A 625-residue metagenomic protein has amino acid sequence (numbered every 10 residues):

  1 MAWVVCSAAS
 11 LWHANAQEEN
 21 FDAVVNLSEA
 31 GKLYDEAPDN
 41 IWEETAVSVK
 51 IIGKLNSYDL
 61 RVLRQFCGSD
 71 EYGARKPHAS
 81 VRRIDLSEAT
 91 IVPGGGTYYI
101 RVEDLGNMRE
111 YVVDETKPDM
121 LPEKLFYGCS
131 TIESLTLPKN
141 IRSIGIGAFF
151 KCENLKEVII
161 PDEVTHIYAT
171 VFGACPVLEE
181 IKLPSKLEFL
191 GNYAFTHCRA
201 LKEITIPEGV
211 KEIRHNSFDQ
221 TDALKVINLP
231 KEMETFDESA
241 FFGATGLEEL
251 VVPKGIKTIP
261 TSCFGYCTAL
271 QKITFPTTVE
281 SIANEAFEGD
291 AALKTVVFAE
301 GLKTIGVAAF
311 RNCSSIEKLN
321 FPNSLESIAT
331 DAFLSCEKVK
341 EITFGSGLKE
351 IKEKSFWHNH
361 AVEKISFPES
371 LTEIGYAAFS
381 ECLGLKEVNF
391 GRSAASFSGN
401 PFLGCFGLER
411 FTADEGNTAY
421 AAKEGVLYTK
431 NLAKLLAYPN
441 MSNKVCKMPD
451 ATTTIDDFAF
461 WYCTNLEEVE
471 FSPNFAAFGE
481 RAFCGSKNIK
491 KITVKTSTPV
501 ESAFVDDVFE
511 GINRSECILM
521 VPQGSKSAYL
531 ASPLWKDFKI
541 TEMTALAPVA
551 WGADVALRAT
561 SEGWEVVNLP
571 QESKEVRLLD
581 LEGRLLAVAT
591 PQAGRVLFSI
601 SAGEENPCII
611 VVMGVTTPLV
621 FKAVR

Functional and structural regions predicted by a protein language model:
M1-E18: Bacterial Sec-dependent N-terminal signal peptides
A14-E36: Boundary/junction segments of secreted and surface-exposed precursor proteins
N15-D22, I540-A553: Low-complexity, Pro/Thr/Ser/Gly/Ala-rich linker/spacer regions in secreted, extracellular modular proteins
N20-S28, A46-L55, G73-G96, E103-D119 (+19 more regions): Structural signature of tandem-repeat unit edges
K32-W42, D59-G68, G73, I342 (+5 more regions): Short, T/G/N/S-enriched strand-turn elements that build extracellular solenoid repeat scaffolds
V62-D70, R101-E103, V505-E510, S527-K539: Short, aromatic/basic amphipathic alpha-helical patches
E123-L125, G145-A148, Y168-G173, G191-A194 (+12 more regions): Consensus positions within tandem repeat domains that build extended binding/scaffold surfaces
A547-R625: C-terminal outer-membrane/trafficking sorting elements
